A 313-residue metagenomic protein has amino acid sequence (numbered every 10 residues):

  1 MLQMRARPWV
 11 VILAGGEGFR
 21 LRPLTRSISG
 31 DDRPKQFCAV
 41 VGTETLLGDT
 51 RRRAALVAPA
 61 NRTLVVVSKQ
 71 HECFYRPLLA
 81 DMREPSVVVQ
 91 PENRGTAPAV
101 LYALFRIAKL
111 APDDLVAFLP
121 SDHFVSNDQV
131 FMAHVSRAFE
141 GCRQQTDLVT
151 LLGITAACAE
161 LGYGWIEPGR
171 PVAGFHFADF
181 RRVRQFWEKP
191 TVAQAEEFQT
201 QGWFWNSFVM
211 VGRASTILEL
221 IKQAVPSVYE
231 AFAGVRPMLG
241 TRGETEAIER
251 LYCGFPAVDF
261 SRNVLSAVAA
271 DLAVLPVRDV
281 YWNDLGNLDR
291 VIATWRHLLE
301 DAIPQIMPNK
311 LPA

Functional and structural regions predicted by a protein language model:
M1-G15, R20-P34, A39-S136, E140 (+1 more regions): Conserved N-terminal catalytic core of the sugar/cofactor nucleotidyltransferase
M1-P8, G212-A313: Left-handed beta-helix
L21, Y75-R76, A195, I217 (+2 more regions): Hydrophobic packing residues within well-ordered alpha-helices of enzyme cores
F37, V87, V149-L151, V274: Conserved beta-strand scaffold positions in the cores of enzyme catalytic domains, especially in NTP/NDP-utilizing
V67, L119, P190, G212 (+1 more regions): A conserved hydrophobic position in a structured secondary element of the catalytic/binding core that shapes
N127-F255, A269-L272: Conserved core of the sugar-phosphate nucleotidyltransferase
